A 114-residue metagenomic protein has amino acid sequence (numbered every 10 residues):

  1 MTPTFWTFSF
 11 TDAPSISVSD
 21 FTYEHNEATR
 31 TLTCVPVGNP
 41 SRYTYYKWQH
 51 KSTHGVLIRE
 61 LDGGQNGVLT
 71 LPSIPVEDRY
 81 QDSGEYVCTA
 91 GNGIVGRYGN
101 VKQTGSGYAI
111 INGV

Functional and structural regions predicted by a protein language model:
M1, H25-T29, S41-Y43, I74-T89: Solvent-exposed loop/turn motifs of extracellular immunoglobulin-like beta-sandwich domains
M1-F10, V87-V114: Extracellular/luminal immunoglobulin-like beta-sandwich modules
V18-H25: Short beta-strand segments of immunoglobulin-like
A28-P36: A short beta-strand segment in extracellular, disulfide-stabilized domains
G38-Q49: Solvent-exposed loop segments of extracellular immunoglobulin-like
Q49-I74: Surface-exposed, flexible coil segments in extracellular/virion-facing regions
